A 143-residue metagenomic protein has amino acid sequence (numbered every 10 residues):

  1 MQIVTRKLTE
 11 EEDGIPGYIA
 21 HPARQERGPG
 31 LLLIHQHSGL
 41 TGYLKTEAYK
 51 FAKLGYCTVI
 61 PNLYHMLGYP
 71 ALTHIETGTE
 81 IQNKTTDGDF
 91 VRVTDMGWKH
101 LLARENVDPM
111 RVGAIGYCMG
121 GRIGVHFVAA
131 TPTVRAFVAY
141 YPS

Functional and structural regions predicted by a protein language model:
M1-S143: N-terminal cap/leader regions of alpha/beta-hydrolase-fold enzymes, predominantly small-molecule hydrolases
